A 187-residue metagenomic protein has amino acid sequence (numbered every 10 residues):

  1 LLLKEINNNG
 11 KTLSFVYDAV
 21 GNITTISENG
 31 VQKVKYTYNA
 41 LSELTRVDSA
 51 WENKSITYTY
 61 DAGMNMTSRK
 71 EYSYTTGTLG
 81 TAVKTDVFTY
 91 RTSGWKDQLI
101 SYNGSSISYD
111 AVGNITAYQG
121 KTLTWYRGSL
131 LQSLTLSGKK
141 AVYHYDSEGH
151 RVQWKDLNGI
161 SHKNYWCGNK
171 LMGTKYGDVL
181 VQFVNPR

Functional and structural regions predicted by a protein language model:
L1-R187: Acidic/glycine-rich beta-solenoid
